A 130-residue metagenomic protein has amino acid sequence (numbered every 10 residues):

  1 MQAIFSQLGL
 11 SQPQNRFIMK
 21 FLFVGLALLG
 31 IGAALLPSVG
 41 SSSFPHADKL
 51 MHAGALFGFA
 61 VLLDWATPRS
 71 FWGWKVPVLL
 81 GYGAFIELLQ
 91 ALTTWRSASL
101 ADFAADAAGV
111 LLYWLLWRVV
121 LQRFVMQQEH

Functional and structural regions predicted by a protein language model:
M1-F103, A107-H130: Bulky hydrophobic segments
